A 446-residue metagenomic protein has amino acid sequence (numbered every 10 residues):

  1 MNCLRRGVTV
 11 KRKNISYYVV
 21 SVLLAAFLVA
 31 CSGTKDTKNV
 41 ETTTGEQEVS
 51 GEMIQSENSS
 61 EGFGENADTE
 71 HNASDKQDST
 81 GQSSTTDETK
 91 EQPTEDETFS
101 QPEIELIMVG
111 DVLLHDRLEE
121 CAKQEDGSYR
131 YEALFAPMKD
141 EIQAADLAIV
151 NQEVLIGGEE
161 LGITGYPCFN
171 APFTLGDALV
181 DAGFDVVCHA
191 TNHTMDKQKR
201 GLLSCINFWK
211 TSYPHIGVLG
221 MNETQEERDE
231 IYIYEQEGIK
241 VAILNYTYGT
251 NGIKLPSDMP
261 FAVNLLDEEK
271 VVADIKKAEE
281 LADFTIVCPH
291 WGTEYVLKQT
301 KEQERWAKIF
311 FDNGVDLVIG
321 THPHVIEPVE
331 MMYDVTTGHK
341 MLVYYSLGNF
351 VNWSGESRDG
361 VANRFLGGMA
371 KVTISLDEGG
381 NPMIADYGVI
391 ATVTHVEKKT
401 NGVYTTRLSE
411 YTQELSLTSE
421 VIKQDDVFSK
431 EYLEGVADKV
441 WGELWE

Functional and structural regions predicted by a protein language model:
M1, N39, Q55-N58, D75: Ser/Thr/Pro/Gly-rich low-complexity, intrinsically disordered segments
M1-T9: Short, Lys/Arg-enriched N-terminal segments with co-localized hydrophobic residues within the first ~10-30 amino acids
V8-V19: Bacterial N-terminal signal peptides that target proteins for export
S21-A25: Beta-rich carbohydrate-recognition modules and glycan-binding surfaces
F27-A30: C-terminal motif of bacterial Sec signal peptides marking the signal peptidase cleavage site
S32-D36, G45, G51, F63-G64 (+3 more regions): Acidic, metal/ion-coordinating pockets
